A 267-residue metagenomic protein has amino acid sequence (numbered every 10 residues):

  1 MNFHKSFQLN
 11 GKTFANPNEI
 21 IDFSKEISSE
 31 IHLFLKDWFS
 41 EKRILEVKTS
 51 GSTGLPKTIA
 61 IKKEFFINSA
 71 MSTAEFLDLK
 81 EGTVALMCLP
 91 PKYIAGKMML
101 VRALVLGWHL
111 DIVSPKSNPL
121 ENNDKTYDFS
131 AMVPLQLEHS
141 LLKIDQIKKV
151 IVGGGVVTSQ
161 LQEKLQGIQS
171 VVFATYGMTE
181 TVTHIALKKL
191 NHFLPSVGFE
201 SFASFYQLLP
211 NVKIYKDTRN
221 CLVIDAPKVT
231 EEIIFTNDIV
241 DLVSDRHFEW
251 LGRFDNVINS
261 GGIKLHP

Functional and structural regions predicted by a protein language model:
M1-E26, I67-L86, K116-D128: Conserved ATP-dependent adenylate/AMP-binding module captured primarily in the ANL superfamily
E30-K48, G82: Conserved pre-ATP/AMP-binding loop-to-beta segment of ANL
I44-N68, D78: Conserved AMP-binding A3 loop
K62-N68, V84-H139: AMP-binding/adenylate-forming
V133, G154, G177, D238 (+1 more regions): Active-site glycine-centered loops adjacent to acidic/histidine catalytic or metal-binding residues that shape
S140, I144-P195: Gly/Ser/Thr-rich phosphate-binding loop
K213-D241, H247: AMP-binding/adenylate-forming core of the ANL superfamily
N237-P267: AMP-binding/adenylate-forming catalytic core of the ANL superfamily
